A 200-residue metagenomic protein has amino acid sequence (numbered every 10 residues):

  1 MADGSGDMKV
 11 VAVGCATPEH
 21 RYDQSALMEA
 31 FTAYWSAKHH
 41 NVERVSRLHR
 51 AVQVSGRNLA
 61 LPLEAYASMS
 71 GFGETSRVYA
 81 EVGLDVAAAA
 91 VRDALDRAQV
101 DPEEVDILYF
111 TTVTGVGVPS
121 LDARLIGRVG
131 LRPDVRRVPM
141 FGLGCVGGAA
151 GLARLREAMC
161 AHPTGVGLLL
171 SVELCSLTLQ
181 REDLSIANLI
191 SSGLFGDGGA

Functional and structural regions predicted by a protein language model:
M1-A200: Terminal domain-initiation and capping elements
